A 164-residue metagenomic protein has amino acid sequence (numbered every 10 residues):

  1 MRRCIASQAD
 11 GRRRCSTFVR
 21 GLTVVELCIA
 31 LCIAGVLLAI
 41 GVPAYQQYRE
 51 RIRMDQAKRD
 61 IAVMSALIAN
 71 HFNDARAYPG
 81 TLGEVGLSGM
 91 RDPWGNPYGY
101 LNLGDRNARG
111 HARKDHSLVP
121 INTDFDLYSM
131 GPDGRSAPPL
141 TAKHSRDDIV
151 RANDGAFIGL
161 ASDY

Functional and structural regions predicted by a protein language model:
R2, T17-Q46: N-terminal single-pass transmembrane signal-anchor helix
R2-D10, R106-Y164: Short, surface-exposed interaction loops/tails
A9-T17: Intrinsically disordered, low-complexity terminal tails and inter-domain linkers enriched for S/T/G/P/D/E
V19, P93, P132: Short, ordered coil/turn segments that flank beta-strands lining enzyme active or ligand-binding pockets
V19, Q56, V119-N122: A generic fold-level signal
A44-A62: Aliphatic-rich helix starts adjacent to a transmembrane/signal segment
V63-T123: Extracellular/periplasmic head regions of type IV pilus-like filament subunits
